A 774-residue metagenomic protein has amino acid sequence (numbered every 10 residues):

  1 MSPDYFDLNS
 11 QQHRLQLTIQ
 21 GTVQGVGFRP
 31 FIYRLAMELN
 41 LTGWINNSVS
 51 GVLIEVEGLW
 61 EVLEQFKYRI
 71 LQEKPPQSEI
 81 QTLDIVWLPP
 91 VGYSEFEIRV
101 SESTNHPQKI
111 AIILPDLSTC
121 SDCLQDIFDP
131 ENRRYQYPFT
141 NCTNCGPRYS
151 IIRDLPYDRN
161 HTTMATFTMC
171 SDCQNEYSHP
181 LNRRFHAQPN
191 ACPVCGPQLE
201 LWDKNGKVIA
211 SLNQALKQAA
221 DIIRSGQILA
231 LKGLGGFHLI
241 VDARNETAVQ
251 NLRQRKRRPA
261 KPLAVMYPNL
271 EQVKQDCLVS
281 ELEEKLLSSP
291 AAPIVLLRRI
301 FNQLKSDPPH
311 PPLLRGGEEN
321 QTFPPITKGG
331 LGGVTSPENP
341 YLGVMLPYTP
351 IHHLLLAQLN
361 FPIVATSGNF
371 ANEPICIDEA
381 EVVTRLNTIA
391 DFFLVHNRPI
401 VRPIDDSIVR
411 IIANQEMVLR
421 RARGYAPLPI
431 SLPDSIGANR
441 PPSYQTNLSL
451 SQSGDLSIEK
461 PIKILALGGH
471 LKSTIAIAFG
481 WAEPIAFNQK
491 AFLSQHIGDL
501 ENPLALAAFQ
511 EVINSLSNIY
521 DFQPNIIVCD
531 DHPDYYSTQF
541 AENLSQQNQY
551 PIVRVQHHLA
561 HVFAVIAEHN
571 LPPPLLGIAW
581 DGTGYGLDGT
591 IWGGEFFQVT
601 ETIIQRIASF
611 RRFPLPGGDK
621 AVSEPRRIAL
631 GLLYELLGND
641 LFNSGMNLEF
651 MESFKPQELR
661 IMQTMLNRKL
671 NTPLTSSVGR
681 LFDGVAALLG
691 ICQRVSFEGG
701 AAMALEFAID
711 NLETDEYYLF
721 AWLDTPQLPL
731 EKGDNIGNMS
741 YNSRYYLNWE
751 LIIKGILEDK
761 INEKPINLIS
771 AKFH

Functional and structural regions predicted by a protein language model:
M1-P189, P193, P197-E200: Intrinsically disordered, low-complexity, mixed-charge
P189, G196-Q198, G469-E483, F487-S515 (+2 more regions): A contiguous, well-structured pocket-lining segment that forms one wall/lid of small-molecule binding clefts in soluble
I228, G236-F301: A phosphate-binding glycine/aspartate-rich beta-alpha loop in the early core of alpha/beta enzymes
A230, I363, D521-D534, I552-V553: Short glycine-rich phosphate-binding loop at a beta-alpha junction
K274-V279, L354, I375-T384, L428-I436 (+2 more regions): Conserved phosphate-binding catalytic cores of ATP/NTP-utilizing and phosphoryl-transfer enzymes
L314-E318, K328-G330, A438, S453-G454 (+1 more regions): Glycine-biased, low-complexity coil/linker segments
L359-D434, L670, L674-T675: Internal gly/pro-rich beta-alpha loop/helix module that stabilizes soluble enzyme cofactors or their anionic handles
I566-Y634, N639, N643, N667 (+4 more regions): Active-site histidine-anchored catalytic micro-motif
